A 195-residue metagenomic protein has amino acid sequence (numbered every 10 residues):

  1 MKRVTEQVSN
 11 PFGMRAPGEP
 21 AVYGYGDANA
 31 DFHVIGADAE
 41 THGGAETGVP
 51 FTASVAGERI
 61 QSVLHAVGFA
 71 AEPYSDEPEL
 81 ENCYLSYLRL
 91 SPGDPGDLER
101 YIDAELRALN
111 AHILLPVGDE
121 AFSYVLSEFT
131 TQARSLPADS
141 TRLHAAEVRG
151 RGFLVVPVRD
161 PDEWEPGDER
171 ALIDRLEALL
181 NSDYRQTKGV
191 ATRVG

Functional and structural regions predicted by a protein language model:
M1-G195: A polyanion-binding, active-site-adjacent surface
